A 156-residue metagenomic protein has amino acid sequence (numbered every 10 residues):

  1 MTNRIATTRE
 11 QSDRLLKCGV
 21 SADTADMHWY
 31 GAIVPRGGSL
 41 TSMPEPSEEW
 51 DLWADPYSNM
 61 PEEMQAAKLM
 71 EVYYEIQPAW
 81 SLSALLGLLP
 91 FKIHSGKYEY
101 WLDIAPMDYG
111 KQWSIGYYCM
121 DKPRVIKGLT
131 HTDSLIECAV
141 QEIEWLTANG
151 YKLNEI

Functional and structural regions predicted by a protein language model:
M1-S39: Extreme N-terminal leader/activation tails
S12-C18, A84, E137-W145: Short, hydrophobic/amphipathic alpha-helical patches that form generic packing surfaces within helical domains
S21, S42-T132, E155-I156: N-terminal segment of the canonical double-stranded RNA-binding domain
D26-V34, Y100-I104, L153: Assembly/interface hotspot detector across virion components, adhesins/toxins, and nucleic-acid enzymes
H28-W29, Y73, Q77-P78, A148 (+1 more regions): Short amphipathic alpha-helical leader/targeting segments
K127-I156: Ampiphathic alpha-helical segments that act as solvent-exposed interaction surfaces
